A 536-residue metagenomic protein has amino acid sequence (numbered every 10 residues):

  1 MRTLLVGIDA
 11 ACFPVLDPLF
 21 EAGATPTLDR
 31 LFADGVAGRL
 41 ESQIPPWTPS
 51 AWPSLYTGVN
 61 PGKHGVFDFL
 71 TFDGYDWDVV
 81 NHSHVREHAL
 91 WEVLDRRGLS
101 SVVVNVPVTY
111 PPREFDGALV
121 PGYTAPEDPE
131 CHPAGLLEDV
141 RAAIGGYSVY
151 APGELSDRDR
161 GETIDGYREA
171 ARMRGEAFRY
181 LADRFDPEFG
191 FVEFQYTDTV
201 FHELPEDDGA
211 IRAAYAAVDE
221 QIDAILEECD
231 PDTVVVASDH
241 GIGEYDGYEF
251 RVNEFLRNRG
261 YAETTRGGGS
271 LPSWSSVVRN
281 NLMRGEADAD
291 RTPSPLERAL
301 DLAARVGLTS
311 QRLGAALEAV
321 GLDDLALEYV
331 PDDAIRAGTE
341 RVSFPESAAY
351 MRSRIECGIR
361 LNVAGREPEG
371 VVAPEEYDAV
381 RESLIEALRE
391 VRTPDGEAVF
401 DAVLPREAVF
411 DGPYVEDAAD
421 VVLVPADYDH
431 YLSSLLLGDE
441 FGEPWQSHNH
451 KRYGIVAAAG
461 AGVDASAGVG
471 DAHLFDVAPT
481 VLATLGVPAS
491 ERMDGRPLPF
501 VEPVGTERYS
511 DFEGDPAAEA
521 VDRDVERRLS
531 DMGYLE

Functional and structural regions predicted by a protein language model:
M1-L16, L31, L55, L94 (+7 more regions): Beta-strand elements within well-structured catalytic alpha/beta cores of enzymes that handle phosphate/sulfate esters
C12-F185, Y261, N281-R291, A299-A326 (+1 more regions): Active-site-proximal alpha/beta segments of enzymes that process anionic O-linked groups
F13-V15, T48-P49, H64-G65, T109-F115 (+7 more regions): Short catalytic/ligand-binding loop motif for oxyanion handling, primarily in non-cytosolic enzymes, centered on
V15, T163-G190, Q195-V236, H240-E244 (+2 more regions): A long, amphipathic alpha-helix that forms part of the scaffold/cap immediately adjacent to metal-dependent active
L70-S83, E87-V93, P231-T233, H240-Y428: Secreted, luminal/periplasmic, and some membrane-associated catalytic domains that remodel anionic oxygen-ester
D395-A418, V469, G486-A517: Polar, surface-exposed loop/tail segments that function as active-site lids or cofactor/substrate-recognition elements
V424, D429-A478, L482-G486: Low-complexity, glycine/alanine/valine/leucine- and proline-rich hydrophobic stretches
A518-E536: Short acidic, low-complexity intrinsically disordered linear motifs used for protein-protein interactions
